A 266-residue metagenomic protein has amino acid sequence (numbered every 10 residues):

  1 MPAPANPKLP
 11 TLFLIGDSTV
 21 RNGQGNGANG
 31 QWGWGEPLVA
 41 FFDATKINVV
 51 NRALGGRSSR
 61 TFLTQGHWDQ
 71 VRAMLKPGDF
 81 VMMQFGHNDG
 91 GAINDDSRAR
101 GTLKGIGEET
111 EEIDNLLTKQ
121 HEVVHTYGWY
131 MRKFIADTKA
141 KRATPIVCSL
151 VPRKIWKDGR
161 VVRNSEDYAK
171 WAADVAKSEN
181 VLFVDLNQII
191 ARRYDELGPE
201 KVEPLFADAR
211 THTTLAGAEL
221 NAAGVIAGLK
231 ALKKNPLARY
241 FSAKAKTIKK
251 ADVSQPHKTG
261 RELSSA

Functional and structural regions predicted by a protein language model:
M1-A53, D69-V81, S97-I106: Serine-esterase "nucleophile elbow" of acetyl-processing enzymes
D17, R52-R57, L117-Q120: Short, basic, glycine/proline-bearing loop/turn elements
T19, E36, S58-S59, V81 (+2 more regions): Short, flexible micro-motifs
Q24-A28, T61-L63, D158-R163: Short, solvent-exposed loop/turn segments at secondary-structure boundaries
N29, F62-Q65, H125, W129: Conserved phosphate-coordination/catalytic loops
S58-Q70: N-terminal post-signal-peptidase region of extra-cytosolic proteins
Q70-L215, E219, A223-S242: Alpha-helical cap/lid subdomain in secreted, periplasmic, or secretory-pathway luminal O-acyl-processing enzymes
V225, L229-A266: Charge-patterned, long linear interaction tracts outside catalytic cores
